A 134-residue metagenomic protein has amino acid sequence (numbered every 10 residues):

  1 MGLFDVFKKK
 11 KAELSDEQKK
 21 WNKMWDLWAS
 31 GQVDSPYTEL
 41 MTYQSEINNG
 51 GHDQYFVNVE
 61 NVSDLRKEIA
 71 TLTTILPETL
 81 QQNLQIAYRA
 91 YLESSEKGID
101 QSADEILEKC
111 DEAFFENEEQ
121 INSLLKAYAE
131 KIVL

Functional and structural regions predicted by a protein language model:
L3-L65, T71-L134: Extended, alpha-helix-rich binding/interface surfaces that flank or overlap catalytic cores and mediate recognition
